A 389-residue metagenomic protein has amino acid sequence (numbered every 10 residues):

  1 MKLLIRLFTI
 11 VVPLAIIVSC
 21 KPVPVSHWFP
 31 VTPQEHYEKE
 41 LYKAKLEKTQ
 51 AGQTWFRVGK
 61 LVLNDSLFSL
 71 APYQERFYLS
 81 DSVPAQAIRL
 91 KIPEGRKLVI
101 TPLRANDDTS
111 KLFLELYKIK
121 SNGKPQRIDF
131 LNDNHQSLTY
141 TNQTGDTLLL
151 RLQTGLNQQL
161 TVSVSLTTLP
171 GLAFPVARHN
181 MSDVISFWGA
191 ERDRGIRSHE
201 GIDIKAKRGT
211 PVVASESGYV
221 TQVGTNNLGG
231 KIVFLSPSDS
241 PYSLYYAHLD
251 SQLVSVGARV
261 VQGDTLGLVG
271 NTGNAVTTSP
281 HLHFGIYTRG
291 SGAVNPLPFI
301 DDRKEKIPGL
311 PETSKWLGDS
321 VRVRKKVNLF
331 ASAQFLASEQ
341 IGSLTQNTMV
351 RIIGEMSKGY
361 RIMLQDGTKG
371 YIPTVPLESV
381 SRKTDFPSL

Functional and structural regions predicted by a protein language model:
I16-S19: C-terminal motif of bacterial Sec signal peptides marking the signal peptidase cleavage site
K21-Q53, A105-L160: Noncatalytic accessory or regulatory domains flanking protease catalytic cores in secreted, cell-surface, and selected
P30-E47, A51-W55, G59-L70, F174 (+5 more regions): SH3-family beta-barrel domains
S66-P93, K97, H199: Non-catalytic, beta-strand-enriched accessory regions in extracellular/secretory proteins and membrane protein
Q143-K231, Q262, N271, V294-P298 (+3 more regions): Surface-exposed, glycine-biased beta-strand/turn segments
S215-L253: Zn2+-dependent peptidoglycan hydrolase active-site motif and core
N227-V233, V269-F284, R289: Active-site loop architecture of trypsin-fold serine endopeptidases
P241-H248, D366-E378: A short macromolecule-binding patch
